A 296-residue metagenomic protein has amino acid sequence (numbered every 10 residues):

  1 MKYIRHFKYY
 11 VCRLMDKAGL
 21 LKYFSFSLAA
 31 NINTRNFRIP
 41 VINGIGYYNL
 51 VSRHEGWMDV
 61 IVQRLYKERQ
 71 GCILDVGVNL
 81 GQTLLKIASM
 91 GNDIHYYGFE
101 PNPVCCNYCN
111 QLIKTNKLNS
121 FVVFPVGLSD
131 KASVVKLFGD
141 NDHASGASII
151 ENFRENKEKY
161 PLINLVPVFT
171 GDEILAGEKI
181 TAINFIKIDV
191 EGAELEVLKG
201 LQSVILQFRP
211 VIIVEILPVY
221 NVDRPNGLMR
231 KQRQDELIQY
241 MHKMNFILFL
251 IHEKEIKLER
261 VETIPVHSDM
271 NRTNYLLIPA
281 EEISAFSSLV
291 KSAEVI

Functional and structural regions predicted by a protein language model:
M1-L112, N116-N119, E178-I180, L250-I296: S-adenosyl-L-methionine
N33-V62, N119, F124-E178: Glycine-rich adenosyl-binding loop in Rossmann-like folds that engage adenosine-containing cofactors
Y66, C72-L84, P167-D223: Active-site segment flanking the S-adenosylmethionine/decSAM binding pocket in AdoMet-dependent transferases
N102-P103, P125-D130, G192, L217-Y220: Short "lid" loop at the C-terminus of a central beta-strand within the Rossmann-like core of SAM-dependent
F124-V126, F246-E255: Conserved S-adenosyl-L-methionine
V168, K231-N245: Short alpha-helix
Y220-Q232: Short, flexible/disordered intra-domain loops and linkers
